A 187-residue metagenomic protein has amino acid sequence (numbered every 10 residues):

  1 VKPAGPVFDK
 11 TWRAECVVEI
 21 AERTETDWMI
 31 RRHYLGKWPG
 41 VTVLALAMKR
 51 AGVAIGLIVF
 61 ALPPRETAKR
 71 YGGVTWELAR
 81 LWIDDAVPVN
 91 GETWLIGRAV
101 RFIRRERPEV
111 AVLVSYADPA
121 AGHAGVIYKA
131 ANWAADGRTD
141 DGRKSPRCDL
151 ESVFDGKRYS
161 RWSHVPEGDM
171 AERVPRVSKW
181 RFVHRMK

Functional and structural regions predicted by a protein language model:
V1-G5, L113, K179-R181: Extended charged
K2-G40: Short amphipathic alpha-helix that is part of the acyltransferase structural core
V17-I20, A61-E172: Acyl-donor binding region in acyl/amide transferases
M29, T42-V59: Conserved beta-hairpin
W38-T42, A51, R173-R176: A short catalytic or substrate-binding loop motif that flags glycine-/basic-rich loops and adjacent residues that bind
V43-A45, T75, V177-R181: Extracellular structured ligand-interaction cores
L46-K49, F60, P146-L150, W180-H184: Short beta-strand element of the conserved SAM-dependent methyltransferase core
D169-K187: A conserved mid-domain beta-alpha-beta active-site/ligand-binding segment of alpha/beta enzyme cores
